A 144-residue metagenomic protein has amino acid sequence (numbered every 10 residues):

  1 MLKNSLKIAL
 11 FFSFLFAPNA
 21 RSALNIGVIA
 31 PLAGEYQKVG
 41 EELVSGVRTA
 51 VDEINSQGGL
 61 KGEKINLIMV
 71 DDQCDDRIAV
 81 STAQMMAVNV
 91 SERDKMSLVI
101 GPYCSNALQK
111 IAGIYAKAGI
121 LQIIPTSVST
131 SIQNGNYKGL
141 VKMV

Functional and structural regions predicted by a protein language model:
L2-F11: Sec-dependent signal peptide recognition, specifically the positively charged N-region followed immediately by
P18-S22: Sec/Tat signal peptide C-region and signal peptidase I cleavage site
G27-R48, V70-R77, Y103: Extracytoplasmic "Venus flytrap"
V44, R48-V51, A79-Q84, M96 (+1 more regions): Extracytoplasmic/secreted envelope proteins and their assembly/folding machinery, especially bacterial periplasmic
V44-L67, S91-D94: Signal peptide-proximal N-terminal region of secreted/periplasmic/extracellular or secretory-lumen proteins
L60-D75, N136-L140: Short beta-strand elements in bilobed, periplasmic/extracellular small-molecule ligand-binding domains
M69, D76-S97: Short, well-structured alpha-helical segments in soluble
V88, R93-V144: Extracytoplasmic ligand/sensor domains, especially the bilobed periplasmic-binding protein
